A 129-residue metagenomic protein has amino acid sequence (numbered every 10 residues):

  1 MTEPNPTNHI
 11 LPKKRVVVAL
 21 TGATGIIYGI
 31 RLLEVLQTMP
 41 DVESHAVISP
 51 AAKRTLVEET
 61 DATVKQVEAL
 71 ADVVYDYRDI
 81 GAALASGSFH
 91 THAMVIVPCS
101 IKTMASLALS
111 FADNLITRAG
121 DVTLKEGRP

Functional and structural regions predicted by a protein language model:
T2-P129: A cross-family phosphate/adenosyl-ligand binding-site feature
